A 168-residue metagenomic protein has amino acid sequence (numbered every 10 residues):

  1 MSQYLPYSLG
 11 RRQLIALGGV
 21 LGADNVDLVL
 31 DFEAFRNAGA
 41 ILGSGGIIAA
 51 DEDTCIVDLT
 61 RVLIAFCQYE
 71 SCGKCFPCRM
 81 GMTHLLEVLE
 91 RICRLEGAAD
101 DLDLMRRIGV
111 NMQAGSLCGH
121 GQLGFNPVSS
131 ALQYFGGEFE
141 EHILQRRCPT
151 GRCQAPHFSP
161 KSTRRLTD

Functional and structural regions predicted by a protein language model:
M1-D168: Redox cofactor-anchoring modules in respiratory/redox and cofactor-processing assemblies
